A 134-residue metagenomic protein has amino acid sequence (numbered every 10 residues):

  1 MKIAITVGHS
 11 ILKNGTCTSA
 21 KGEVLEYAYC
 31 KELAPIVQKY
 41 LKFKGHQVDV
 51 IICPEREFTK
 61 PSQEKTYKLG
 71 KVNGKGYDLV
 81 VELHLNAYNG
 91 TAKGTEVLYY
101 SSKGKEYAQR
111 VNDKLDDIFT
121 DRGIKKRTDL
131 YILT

Functional and structural regions predicted by a protein language model:
M1-E23: Short glycine-rich His-centered loop
V24-T134: Active-site-proximal helix/loop segments of hydrolytic enzymes
